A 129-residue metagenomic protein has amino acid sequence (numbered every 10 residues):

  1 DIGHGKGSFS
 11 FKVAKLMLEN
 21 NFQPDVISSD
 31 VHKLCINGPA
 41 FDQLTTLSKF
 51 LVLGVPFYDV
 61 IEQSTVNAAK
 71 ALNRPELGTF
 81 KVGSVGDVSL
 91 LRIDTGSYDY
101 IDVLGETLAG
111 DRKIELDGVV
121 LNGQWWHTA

Functional and structural regions predicted by a protein language model:
D1-G3, I27-S28: Structural detector of well-ordered beta-strand residues that form the stable sheet scaffold of enzyme domains
I2-F11, A71: Active-site glycine- and acidic-residue-rich loops that bind and position anionic ligands or nucleotide-like cofactors
I2-H4, Q63-N67, R92-S97, D102: Short linear motifs at secondary-structure transitions and domain/linker junctions
G3-G7, I36, G54, A109: Hydrophobic alpha-helical scaffolding
S8, C35-N37, G123, T128: Basic, gly/Ser/Thr/Pro-rich low-complexity segments located predominantly at protein N termini
K12-I93: His/Asp/Glu-enriched, well-ordered alpha-helical/loop segment that forms or immediately abuts the divalent-metal
G86-A129: C-terminal cap of metal-dependent C-N hydrolases
